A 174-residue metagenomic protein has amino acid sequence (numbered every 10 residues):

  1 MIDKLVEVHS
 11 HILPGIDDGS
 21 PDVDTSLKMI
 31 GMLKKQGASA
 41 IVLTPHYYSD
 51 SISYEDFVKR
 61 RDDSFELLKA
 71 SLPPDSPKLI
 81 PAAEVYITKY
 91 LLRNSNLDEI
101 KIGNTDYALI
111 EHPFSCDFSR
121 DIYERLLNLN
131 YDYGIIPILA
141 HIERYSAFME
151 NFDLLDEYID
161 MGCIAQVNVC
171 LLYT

Functional and structural regions predicted by a protein language model:
M1-S76, D156-E157: An N-terminally biased module of ancient metal coordination in phosphate/nucleic-acid-related enzymes
P14-I16, H112, V169: Short glycine-centered, acidic/aromatic-flanked micro-motifs in structured strand/loop junctions that mark active-site
H46, I142, C170: Short, ordered loop/turn segments at secondary-structure junctions
Y54-Q166: Extended substrate/RNA-proximal surfaces in nucleic-acid metabolism proteins
Y173-T174: Conserved small/polar residues in nucleotide/adenosyl-binding loops
